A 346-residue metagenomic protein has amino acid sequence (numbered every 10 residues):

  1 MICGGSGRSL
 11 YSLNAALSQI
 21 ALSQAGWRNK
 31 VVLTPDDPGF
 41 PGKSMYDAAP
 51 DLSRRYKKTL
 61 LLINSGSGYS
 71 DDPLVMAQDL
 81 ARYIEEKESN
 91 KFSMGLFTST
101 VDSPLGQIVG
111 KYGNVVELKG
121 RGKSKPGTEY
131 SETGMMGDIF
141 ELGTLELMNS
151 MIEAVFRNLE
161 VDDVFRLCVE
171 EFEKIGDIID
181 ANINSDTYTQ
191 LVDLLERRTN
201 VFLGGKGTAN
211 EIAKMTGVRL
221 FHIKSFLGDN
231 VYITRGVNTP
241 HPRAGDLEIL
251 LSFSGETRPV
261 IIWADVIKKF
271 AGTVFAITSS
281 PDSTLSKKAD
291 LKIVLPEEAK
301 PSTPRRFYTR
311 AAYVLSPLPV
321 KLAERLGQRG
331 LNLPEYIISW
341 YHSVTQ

Functional and structural regions predicted by a protein language model:
M1, D180-R198: A short, well-structured juxtamembrane/interface segment
M1-I2, L17-S18, E171-I175: Intrinsically disordered, low-complexity linker/propeptide segments enriched in Ser/Thr/Gly/Pro and acidic residues
C3-I152, K206, I212-G327: Glycine-rich phosphate-binding loops that contact phosphosugars or nucleotide phosphates
S12, S185, R197-T199, G204 (+1 more regions): Long, charge-rich low-complexity segments
G110, D162-F165, D193: N-terminal non-cleavable signal-anchor helices
G122-N184, A323-Q346: Internal, active-site/partner-interface "lid" segment
D162, D186-T189, R258: Generic alpha-helical secondary structure signal
L191-L194, T199-F202, T208-V218: Oxyanion-binding "anion nests"
